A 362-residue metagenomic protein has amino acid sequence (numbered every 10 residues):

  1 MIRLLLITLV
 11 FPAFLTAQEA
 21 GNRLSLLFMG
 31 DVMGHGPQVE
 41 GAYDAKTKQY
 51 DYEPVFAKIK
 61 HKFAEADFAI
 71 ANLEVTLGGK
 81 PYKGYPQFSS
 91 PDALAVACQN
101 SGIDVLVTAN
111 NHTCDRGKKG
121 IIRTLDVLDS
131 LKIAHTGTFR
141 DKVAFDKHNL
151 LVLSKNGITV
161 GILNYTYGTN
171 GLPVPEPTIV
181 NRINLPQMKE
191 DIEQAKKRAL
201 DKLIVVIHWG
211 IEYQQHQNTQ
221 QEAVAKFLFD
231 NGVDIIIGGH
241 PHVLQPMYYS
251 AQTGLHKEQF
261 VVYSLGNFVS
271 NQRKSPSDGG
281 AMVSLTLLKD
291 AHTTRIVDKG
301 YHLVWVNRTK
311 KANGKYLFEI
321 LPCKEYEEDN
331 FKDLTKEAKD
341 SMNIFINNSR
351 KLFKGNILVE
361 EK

Functional and structural regions predicted by a protein language model:
I2-A13: Sec-dependent N-terminal signal peptides
Q18-K362: Acidic, metal/ion-coordinating pockets
